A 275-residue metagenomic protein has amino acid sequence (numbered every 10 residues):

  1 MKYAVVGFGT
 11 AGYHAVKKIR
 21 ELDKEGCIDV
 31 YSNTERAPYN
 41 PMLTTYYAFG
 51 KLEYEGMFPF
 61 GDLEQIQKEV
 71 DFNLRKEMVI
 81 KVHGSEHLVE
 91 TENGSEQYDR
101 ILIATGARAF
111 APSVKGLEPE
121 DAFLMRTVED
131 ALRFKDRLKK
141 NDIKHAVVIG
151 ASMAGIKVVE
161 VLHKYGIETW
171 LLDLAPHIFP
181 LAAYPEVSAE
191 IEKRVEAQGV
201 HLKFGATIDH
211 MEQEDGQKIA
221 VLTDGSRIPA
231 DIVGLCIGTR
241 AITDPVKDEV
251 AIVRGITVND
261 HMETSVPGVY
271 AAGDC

Functional and structural regions predicted by a protein language model:
M1-D71, M153, V159-A182: Beta1-alpha1 glycine-rich phosphate/pyrophosphate-binding loop at the start of Rossmann-like nucleotide-binding domains
K2, K76, K140-H145, G205: Phosphate-coordination loops involved in phosphoryl transfer and adenosine-cofactor binding
V6, E96-G106, I228-G238: Short hydrophobic core segments
K76-E86, F204-G216: A conserved short coil-to-beta-strand element within the FAD-binding core of flavoproteins
T91-G94, T223-G225: Glycine-centered tight beta-turn/hairpin loop motif at sheet-sheet or coil-to-beta transitions
T105-Y165, V258-D260: Glycine-rich dinucleotide-binding loop and its adjacent helix/turn
E118-K139, R227-C275: FAD-site-proximal beta/loop scaffold in flavoenzymes
H145-A146, M153-H210: Rossmann-like dinucleotide-binding cores of NAD(P)H-dependent redox enzymes
